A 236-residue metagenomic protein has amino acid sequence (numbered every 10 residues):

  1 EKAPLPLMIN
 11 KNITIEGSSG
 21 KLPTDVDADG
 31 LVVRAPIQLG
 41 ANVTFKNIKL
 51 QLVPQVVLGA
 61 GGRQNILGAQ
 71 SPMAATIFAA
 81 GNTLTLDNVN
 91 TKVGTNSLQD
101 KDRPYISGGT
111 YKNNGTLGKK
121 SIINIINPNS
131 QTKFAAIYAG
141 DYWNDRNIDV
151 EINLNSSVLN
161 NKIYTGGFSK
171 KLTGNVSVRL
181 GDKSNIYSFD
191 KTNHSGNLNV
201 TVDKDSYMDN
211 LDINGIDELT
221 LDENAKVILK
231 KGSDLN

Functional and structural regions predicted by a protein language model:
K2-T14, T24-T85, Y111-N114: Extracellular beta-strand-rich solenoid/capping regions of secreted or surface-exposed proteins that bind or remodel
T14-G17, L39, V43-N47, L58 (+11 more regions): All-beta strand scaffolds that present successive hydrophobic residues in beta-strands
S19-L22: Acidic glycine-/aspartate-rich tracts in secreted/extracellular proteins
D25-D27, V53-G61, M73-A74, K92-Y105 (+8 more regions): Short glycine/acidic-rich loop motifs that flank beta-strands on beta-rich extracellular proteins
Q38-N42, F78-T83, G108-G118, Y138-N147 (+3 more regions): Right-handed parallel beta-helix/beta-solenoid
